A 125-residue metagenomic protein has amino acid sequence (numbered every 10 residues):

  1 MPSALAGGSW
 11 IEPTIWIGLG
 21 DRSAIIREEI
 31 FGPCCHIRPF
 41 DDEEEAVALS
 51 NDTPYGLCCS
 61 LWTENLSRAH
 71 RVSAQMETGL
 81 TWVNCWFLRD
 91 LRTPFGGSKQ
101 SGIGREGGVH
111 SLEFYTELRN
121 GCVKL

Functional and structural regions predicted by a protein language model:
S3, W10-L125: Conserved C-terminal structural/oligomerization subdomain of aldehyde/semialdehyde dehydrogenase
